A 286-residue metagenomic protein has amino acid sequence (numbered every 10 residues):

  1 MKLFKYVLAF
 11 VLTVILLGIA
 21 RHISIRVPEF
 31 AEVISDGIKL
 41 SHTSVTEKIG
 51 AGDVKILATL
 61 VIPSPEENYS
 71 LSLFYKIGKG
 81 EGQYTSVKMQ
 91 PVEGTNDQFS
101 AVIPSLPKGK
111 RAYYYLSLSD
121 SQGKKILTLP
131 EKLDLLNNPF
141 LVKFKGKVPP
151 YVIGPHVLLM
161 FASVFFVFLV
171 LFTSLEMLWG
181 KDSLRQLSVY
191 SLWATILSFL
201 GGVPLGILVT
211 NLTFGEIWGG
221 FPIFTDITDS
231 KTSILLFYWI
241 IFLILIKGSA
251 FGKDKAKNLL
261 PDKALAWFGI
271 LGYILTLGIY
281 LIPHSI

Functional and structural regions predicted by a protein language model:
M1-V167, L171-R185, L197, G201 (+2 more regions): Glycan-association/targeting regions that enable binding to alpha-glucans and other polysaccharides
K143, V189, W193, I207 (+3 more regions): Residue-level detector of functional hotspots within protein domains
G154-H156, M160, S191, K231 (+1 more regions): N-terminal low-hydrophobic presequence detector
Y190-L200, I223-K231: A loop-to-helix transmembrane entry motif
L200-L212, T276-I286: C-terminal TM-helix exit segments that contain a strictly Trp-centered aromatic cap at the helix terminus
V209-F221: Membrane-helix boundary/interface segments in integral membrane proteins
G219-F224, T228-I286: Generic detector of multi-pass transmembrane helix bundles and their immediately adjacent loops in polytopic membrane
